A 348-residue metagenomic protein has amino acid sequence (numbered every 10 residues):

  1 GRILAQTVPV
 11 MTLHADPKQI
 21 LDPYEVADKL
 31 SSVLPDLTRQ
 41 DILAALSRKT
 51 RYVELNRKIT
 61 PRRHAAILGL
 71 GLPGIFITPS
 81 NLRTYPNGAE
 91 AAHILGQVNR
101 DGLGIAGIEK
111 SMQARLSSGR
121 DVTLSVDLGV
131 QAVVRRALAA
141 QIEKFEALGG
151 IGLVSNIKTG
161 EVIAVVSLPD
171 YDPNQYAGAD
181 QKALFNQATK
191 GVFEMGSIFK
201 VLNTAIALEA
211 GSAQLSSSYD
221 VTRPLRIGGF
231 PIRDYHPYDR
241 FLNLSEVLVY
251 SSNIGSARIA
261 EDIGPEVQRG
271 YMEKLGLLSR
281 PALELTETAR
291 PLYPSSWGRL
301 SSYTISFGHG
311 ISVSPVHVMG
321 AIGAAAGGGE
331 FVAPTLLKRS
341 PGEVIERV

Functional and structural regions predicted by a protein language model:
A5, G152, N156-S197, L202-V348: Beta-lactam-recognizing serine transpeptidase/beta-lactamase-like catalytic domain environment
Q6-H14, K18, G96-D101, A164-D172: Short beta->alpha transition motifs characteristic of CBS
P9-L13, K49-V53, P73, G88-H93 (+7 more regions): Envelope-exposed proteins and targeting segments
A15, Q19, E25-P35, A44-R120 (+1 more regions): Small/polar-residue-rich segments within soluble enzyme cores
E25, K29, D41, E54 (+16 more regions): Extracytoplasmic/secreted proteins, especially bacterial periplasmic and envelope-associated proteins
Y52, R115-G150: Conserved, well-ordered alpha-helix/loop/beta-strand core segments that scaffold catalytic motifs
P73-T78, E143-I157: Short N-terminal helix-loop-first-beta-strand/juxtamembrane motif that initiates sensory/input modules
